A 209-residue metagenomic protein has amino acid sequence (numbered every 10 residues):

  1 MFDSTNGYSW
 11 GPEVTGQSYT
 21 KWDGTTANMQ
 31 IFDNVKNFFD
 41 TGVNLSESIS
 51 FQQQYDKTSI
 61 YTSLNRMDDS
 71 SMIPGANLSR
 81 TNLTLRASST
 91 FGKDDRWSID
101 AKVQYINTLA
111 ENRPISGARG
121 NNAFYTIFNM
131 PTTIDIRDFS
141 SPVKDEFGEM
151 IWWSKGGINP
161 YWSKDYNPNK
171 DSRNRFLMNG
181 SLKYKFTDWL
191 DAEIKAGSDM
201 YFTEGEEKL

Functional and structural regions predicted by a protein language model:
M1-I31, M72-A76, N82, R86-R175 (+1 more regions): Surface-exposed loop/interface segments of Gram-negative outer-membrane beta-barrel transport/assembly proteins
S4, S9, T20, N37-G42 (+1 more regions): Outer-membrane beta-barrel initiation region
F32-K36: Short, basic, glycine/proline-bearing loop/turn elements
F38, S46-D68, M72, N82-T90 (+1 more regions): Predominantly transmembrane beta-strands of Gram-negative outer membrane beta-barrel pores used for transport
D40-T58, N65-M67, P160-E207: Outer-membrane beta-barrel transmembrane strands
